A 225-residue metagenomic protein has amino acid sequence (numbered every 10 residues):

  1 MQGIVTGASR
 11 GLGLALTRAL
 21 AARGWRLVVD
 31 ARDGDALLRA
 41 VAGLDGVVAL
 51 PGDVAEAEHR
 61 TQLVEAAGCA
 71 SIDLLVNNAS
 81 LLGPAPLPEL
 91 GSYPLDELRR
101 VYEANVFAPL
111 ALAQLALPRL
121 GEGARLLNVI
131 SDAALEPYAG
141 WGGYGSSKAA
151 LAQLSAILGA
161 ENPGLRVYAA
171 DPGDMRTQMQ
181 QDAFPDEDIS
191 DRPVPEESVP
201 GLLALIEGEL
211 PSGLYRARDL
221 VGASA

Functional and structural regions predicted by a protein language model:
S9-R10: Conserved glycine-rich cofactor-binding loop
R23-R39: Conserved glycine-rich Rossmann-like NAD(P)H-binding loop of the short-chain dehydrogenase/reductase
N78-P86: Conserved NAD(P)H cofactor-binding loop of Rossmann-fold oxidoreductase domains
P86-L90, P94-R99: Substrate-binding pocket helix/loop in short-chain dehydrogenase/reductase
A113, S147: Active-site helix of classical SDR
S131: Residue(s) in the substrate-gating loop at a strand-loop-helix junction that position the organic substrate next
L165, A169-P172, T177, P185-A225: C-terminal helical subdomain
